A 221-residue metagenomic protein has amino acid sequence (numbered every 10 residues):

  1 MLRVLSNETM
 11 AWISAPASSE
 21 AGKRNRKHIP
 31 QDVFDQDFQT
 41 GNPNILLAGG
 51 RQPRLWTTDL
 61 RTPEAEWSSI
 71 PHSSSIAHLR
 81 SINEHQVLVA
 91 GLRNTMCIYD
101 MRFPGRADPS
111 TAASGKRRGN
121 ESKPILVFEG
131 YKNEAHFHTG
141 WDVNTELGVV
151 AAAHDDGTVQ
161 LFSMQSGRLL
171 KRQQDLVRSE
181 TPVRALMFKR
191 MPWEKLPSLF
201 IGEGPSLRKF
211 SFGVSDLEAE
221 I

Functional and structural regions predicted by a protein language model:
M1, P43, R51-R54, E84 (+5 more regions): Surface-exposed loop/turn positions within WD40 beta-propeller blades
M1-V33, G41-P43, R51-S73, I98-I125 (+2 more regions): Per-blade loop-tip surfaces of WD-repeat and WD-like beta-propellers in eukaryotic adaptors/scaffolds
S18, V127-Y131, D175: Short loop/turn motifs that cap or connect beta-strands within the blades of beta-propeller-type repeat domains
A21-Q39, S73-S81, N133-V143, E180-R190: Canonical WD40 repeat/beta-propeller blade segments in eukaryotic WD-repeat proteins
N42-L47, A65, E84-L88, L147-A151 (+1 more regions): Structural hallmark of WD40 beta-propellers
A90-I98, Y131-S166: Loop/turn-rich, solvent-exposed surfaces of beta-rich toroidal or solenoidal domains
A151-K195: C-terminal structured domain segments
M187-I221: Blade-level signature of beta-propeller repeat domains, shared across WD40, Kelch, NHL, RCC1 and BNR/Asp-box propellers
